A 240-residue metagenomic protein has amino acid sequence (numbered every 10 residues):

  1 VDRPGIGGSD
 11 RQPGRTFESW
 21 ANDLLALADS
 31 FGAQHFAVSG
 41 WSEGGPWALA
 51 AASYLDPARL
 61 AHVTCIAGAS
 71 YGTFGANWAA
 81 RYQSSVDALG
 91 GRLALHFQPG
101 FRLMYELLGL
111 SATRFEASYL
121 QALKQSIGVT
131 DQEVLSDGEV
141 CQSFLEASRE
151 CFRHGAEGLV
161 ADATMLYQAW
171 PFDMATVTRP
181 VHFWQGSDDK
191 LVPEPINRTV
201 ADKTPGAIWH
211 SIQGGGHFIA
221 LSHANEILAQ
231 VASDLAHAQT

Functional and structural regions predicted by a protein language model:
V1-D10: Conserved alpha/beta-hydrolase
S19-A37: Conserved acidic catalytic loop of the alpha/beta-hydrolase fold
H35-A79: Conserved hydrolase catalytic core segment
S84-F172: Alpha/beta-hydrolase
A169-T178, E194: The feature captures the conserved acid-bearing segment of alpha/beta-hydrolase catalytic domains
V177, F183-Q185, D189: Short beta-strand/loop motif that positions the catalytic acidic residue of the alpha/beta-hydrolase fold
K190-I196: Conserved alpha/beta-hydrolase "acid-adjacent" motif
G206-T240: Catalytic active-site module of serine/aspartate enzymes centered on a nucleophile-bearing elbow/loop
